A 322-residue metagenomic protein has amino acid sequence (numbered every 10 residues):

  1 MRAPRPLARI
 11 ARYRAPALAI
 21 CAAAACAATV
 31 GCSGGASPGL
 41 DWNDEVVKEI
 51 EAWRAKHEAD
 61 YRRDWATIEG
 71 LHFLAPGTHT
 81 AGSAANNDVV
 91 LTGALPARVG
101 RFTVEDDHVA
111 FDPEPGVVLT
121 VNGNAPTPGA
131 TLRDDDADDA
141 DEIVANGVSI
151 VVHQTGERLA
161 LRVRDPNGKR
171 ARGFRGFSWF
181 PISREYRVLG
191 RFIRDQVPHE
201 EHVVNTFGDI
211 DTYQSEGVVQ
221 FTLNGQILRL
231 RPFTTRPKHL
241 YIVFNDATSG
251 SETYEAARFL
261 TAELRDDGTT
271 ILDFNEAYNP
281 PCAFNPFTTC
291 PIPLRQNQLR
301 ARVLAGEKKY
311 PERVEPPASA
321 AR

Functional and structural regions predicted by a protein language model:
R2-C21: Bacterial N-terminal signal peptides that target proteins for export
A28-G31: C-terminal motif of bacterial Sec signal peptides marking the signal peptidase cleavage site
S33-G35: Bacterial signal peptide processing site
S37-V89: N-terminal cleavable signal peptides for secretion/export
I68, F73-A140, T261: Forkhead-associated
V144-D211: Surface-exposed beta-loop interaction hotspot
L189-S249, Y254: Flexible, glycine-rich surface segments
S249-S251, E263, T269-I271, N275-R322: Extended, aromatic/histidine-rich regions of cofactor-dependent oxidoreductases associated with respiratory
